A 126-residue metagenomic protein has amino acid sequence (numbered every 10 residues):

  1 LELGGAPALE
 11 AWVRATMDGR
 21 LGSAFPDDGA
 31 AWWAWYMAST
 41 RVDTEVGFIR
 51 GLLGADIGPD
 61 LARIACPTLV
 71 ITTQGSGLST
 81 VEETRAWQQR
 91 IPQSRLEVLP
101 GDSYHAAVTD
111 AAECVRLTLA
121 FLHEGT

Functional and structural regions predicted by a protein language model:
G5-R63: Conserved alpha/beta-hydrolase catalytic His-Asp/Glu region
T16, I49-L52, W87, C114 (+2 more regions): Hydrophobic "lid"/C-terminal helical patch of Rossmann-like NAD(P)-dependent dehydrogenase/epimerase domains
T40, S79-E82, T109: Residue-level signal for the nucleotide or nucleotide-sugar donor/cofactor binding architecture
I57, C66, T80-Q89: Short alpha-helix in the alpha/beta-hydrolase fold that links the catalytic acid
I64, V70-T72: Short beta-strand/loop motif that positions the catalytic acidic residue of the alpha/beta-hydrolase fold
I64-A65, T126: Residue-level preference for short coil/turn positions at secondary-structure junctions
G75-S79, Y104: Acidic catalytic loop of the alpha/beta-hydrolase fold
Q93-T126: Catalytic active-site module of serine/aspartate enzymes centered on a nucleophile-bearing elbow/loop
